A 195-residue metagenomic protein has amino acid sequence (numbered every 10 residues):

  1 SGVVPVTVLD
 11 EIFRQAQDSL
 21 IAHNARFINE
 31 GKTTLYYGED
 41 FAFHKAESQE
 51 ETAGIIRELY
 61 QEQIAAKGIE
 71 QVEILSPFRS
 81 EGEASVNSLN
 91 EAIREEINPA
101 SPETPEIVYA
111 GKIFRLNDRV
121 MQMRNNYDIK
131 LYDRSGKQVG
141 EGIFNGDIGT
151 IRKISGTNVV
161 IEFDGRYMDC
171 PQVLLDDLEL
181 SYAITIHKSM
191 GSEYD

Functional and structural regions predicted by a protein language model:
S1-E141: Conserved helicase motor core of P-loop NTPases
D118-D195: Conserved helicase C-terminal RecA-like lobe
